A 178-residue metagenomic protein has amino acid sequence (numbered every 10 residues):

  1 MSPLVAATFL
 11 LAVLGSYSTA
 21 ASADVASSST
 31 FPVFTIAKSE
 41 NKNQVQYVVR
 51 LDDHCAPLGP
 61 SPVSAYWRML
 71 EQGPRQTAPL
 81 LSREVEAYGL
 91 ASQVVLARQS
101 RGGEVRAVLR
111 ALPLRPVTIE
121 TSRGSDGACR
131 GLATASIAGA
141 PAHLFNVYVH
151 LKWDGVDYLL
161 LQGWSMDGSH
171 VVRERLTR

Functional and structural regions predicted by a protein language model:
L4-L14: Sec-dependent N-terminal signal peptides
S16-S18: N-terminal signal peptide c-region/cleavage motif recognized by signal peptidases
A21-R83: N-terminal export/targeting and maturation segments
I36, V49, L96, A107 (+3 more regions): Hydrophobic beta-strand residues in large extracellular and virion-surface proteins
P60-A140: Mature extracytoplasmic domains of secretory-pathway proteins
G139-H150: Beta-sandwich interaction modules
V149-E174: Short, exposed beta-strand-loop hairpins at the edges of beta-sheets in extracellular/periplasmic proteins
T177-R178: Short, solvent-exposed mixed-charge patches
